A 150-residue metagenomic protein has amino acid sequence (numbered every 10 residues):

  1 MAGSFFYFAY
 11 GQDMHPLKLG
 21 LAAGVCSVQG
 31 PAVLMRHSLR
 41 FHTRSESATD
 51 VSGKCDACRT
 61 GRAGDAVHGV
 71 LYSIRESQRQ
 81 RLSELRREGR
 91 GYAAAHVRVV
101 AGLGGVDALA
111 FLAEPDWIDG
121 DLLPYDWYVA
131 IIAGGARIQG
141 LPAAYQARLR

Functional and structural regions predicted by a protein language model:
A2-R150: A glycine-rich, hydrophobic/aromatic-adjacent loop/helix-cap motif
